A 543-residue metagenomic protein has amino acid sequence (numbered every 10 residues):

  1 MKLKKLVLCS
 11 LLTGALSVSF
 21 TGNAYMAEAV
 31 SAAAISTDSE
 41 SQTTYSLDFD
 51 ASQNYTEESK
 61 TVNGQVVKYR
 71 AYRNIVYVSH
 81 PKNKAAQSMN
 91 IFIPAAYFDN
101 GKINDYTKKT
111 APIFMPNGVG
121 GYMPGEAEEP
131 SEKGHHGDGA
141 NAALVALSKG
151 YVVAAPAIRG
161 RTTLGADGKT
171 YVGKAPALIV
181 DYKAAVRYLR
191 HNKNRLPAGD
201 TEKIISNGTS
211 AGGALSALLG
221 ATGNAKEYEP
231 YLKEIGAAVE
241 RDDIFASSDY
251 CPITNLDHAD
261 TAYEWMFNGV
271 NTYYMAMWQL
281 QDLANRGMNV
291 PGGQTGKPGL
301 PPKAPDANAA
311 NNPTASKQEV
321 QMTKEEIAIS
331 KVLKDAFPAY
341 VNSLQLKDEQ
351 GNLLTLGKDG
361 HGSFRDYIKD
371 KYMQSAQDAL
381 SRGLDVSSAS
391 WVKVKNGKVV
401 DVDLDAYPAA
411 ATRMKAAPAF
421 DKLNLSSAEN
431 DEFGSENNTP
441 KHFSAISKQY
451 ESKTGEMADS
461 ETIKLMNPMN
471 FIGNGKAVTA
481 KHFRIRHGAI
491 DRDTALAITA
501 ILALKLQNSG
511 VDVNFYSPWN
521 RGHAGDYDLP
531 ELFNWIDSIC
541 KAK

Functional and structural regions predicted by a protein language model:
S19-A34: Sec-dependent signal peptide cleavage junction
A33-K108: Catalytic-loop region of hydrolases
M89, N104-Y122, E126: Short beta-strand element of the alpha/beta-hydrolase
P116-V180, T222, R521: Cap/lid segment of the alpha/beta-hydrolase catalytic domain
A166, A259-W265, P298-D385, G488-D491 (+2 more regions): C-terminal catalytic histidine-bearing segment of alpha/beta-hydrolase fold enzymes
Y171-R195, D528: Alpha/beta-hydrolase active-site loop
H191-V270, L300, I463: Primarily recognizes the serine-hydrolase "nucleophile elbow" in alpha/beta-hydrolase and SGNH/GDSL folds
N342-L465: Long, low-complexity, polar/charged, intrinsically disordered or flexibly structured peripheral segments
